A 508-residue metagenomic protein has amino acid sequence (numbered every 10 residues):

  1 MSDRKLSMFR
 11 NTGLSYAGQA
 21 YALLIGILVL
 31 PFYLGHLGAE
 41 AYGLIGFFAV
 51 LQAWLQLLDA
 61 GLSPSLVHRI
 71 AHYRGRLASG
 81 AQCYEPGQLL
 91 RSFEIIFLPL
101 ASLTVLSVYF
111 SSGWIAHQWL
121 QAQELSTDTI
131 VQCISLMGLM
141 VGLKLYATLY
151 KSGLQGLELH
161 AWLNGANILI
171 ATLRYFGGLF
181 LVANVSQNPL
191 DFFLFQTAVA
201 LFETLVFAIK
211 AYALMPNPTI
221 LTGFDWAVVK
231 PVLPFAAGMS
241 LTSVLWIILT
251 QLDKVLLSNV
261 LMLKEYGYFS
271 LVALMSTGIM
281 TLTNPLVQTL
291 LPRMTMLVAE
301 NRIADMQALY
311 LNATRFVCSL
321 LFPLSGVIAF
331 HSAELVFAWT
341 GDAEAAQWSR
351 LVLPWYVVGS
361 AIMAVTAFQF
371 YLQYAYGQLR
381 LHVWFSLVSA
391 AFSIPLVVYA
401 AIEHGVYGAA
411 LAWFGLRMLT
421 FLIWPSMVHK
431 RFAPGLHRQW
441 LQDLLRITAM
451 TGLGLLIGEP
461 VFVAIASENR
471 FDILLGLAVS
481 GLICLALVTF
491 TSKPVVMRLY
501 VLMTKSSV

Functional and structural regions predicted by a protein language model:
M1-G26, Y84-I95, T129-V131, G223-T242 (+1 more regions): N-terminal membrane topogenesis motif
M1-R4, M8, P189-F193, F207-T250 (+4 more regions): Interhelical loop/hinge segments that connect adjacent transmembrane helices in multipass membrane
S7-H72, V105-Y109, L136, M140 (+3 more regions): Signature of the first transmembrane helix
R10-G26, F195-F207, A211, W226-M296 (+5 more regions): Transmembrane helical elements of multi-pass membrane transporters/channels
A60-A78, G156, M215-P216, V272 (+3 more regions): Helix-loop junctions and terminal segments of transmembrane helices in multi-pass membrane transport/translocation
S112-I134, I328-S360: Interfacial segments at transmembrane-helix termini and the short loops linking adjacent helices
N164-L214, P231-F235, A273, L387-F392 (+4 more regions): Hydrophobic alpha-helical transmembrane segments
G458-V508: Membrane-proximal transmembrane or re-entrant/amphipathic helices at the cytosolic face
